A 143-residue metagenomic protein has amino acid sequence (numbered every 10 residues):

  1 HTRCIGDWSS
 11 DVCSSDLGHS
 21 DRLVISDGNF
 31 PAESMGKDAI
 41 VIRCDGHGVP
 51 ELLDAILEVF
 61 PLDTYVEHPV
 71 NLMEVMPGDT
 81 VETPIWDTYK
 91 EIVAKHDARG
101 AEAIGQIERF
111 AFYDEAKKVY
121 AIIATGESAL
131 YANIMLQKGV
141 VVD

Functional and structural regions predicted by a protein language model:
H1-W8, V12: Single conserved hydrophobic/aromatic residue that forms the stacking wall/gate of nucleotide- or nucleobase-binding
R3, N29-P31, S128-A129: Gly/Ser/Thr-rich loops at beta-strand to alpha-helix junctions that form or flank small-molecule/cofactor-binding
S15-R22, G48, A55-V66, T88-R99 (+1 more regions): Change "in soluble alpha/beta enzymes" to "in soluble alpha/beta proteins
G18-S34: N-terminal glycine-rich anion-binding loops that anchor highly charged ligand groups
D21-V24, A39-V41, D63-M73, G100-A103 (+2 more regions): Structural motif
S34-D38, L53, N133-Q137: Short, glycine/acidic-enriched capping/hinge loops at junctions between secondary-structure elements
K37-I56: Gly/Ser/Thr-rich active-site loops/lids in small-molecule metabolic enzymes that frequently grip phosphoryl groups
P77-D143: Glycine-rich, aromatic-bearing surface loops/beta-hairpins
